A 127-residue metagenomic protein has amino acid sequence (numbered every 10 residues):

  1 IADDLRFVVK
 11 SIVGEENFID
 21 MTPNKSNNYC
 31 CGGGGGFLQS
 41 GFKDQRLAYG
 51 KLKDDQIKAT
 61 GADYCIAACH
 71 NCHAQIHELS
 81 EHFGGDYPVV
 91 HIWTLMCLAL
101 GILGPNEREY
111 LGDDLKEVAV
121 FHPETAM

Functional and structural regions predicted by a protein language model:
I1-M127: Iron-sulfur cluster-binding electron-transfer modules in prokaryotic oxidoreductases
